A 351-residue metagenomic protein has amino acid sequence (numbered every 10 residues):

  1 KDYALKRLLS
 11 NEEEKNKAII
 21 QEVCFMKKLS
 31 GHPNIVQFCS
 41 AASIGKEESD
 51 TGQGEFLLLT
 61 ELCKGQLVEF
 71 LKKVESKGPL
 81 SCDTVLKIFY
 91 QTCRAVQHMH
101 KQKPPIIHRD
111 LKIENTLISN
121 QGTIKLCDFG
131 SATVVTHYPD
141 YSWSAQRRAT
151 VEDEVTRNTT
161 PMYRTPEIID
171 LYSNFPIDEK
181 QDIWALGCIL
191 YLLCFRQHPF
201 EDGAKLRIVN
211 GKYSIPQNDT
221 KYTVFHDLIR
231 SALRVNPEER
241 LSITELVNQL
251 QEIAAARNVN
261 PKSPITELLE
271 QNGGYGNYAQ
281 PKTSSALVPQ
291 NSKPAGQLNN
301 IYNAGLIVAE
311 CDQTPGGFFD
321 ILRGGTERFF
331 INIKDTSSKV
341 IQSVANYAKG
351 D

Functional and structural regions predicted by a protein language model:
K1-S10: Glycine-rich ATP phosphate-binding loop
Q37-Q53: Short beta-strand micro-motifs within the conserved protein kinase catalytic domain, predominantly in the N-lobe
D50-Q66: Conserved short submotifs of the Hanks-type protein kinase catalytic core that shape the nucleotide-binding pocket
H100-S119: Catalytic-loop of the protein kinase fold
S119-N158: Activation segment/activation loop of eukaryotic-type protein kinase catalytic domains
I168-K180: Conserved end of the kinase activation segment
N236-L241, E245-N260: Terminal C-lobe "cap" of eukaryotic-type protein kinase domains
